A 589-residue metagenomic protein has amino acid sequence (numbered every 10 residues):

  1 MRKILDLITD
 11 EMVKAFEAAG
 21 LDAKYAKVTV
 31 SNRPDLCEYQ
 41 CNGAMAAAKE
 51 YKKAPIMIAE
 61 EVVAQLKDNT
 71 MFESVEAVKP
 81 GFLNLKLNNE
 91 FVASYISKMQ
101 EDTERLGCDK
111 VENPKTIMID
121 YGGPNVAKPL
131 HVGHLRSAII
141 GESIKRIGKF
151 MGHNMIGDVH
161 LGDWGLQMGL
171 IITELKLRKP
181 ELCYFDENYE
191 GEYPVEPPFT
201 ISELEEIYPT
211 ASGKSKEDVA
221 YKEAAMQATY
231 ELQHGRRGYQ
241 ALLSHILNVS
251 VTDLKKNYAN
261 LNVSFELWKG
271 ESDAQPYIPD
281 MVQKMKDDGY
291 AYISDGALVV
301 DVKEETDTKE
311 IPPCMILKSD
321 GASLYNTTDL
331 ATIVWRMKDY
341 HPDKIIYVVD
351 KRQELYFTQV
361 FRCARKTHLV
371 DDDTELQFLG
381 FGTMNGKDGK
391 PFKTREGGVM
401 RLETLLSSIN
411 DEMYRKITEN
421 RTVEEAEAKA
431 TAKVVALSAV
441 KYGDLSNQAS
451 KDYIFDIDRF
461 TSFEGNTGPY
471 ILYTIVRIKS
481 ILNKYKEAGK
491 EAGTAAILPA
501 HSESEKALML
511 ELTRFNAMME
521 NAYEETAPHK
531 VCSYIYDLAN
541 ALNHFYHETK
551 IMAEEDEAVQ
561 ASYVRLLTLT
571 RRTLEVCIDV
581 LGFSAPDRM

Functional and structural regions predicted by a protein language model:
M1-A93, C108-M589: Non-catalytic interaction-recognition regions
S94-M99: Short, charged, solvent-exposed linker or helix-capping segments at domain edges/interfaces that act as flexible hinges
T103-G107: A common structural junction motif
